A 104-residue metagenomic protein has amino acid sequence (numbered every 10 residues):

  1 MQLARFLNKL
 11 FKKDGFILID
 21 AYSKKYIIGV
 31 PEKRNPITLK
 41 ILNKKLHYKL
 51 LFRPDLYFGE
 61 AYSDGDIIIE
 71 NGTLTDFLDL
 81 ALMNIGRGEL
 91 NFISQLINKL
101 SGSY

Functional and structural regions predicted by a protein language model:
M1-Y104: Feature captures hydrophobic
